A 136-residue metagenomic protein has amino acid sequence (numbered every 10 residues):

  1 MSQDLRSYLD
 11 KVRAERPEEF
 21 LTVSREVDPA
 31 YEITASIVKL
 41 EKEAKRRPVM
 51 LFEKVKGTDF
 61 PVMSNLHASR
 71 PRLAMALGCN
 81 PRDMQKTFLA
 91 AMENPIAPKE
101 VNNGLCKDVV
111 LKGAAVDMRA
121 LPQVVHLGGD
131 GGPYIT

Functional and structural regions predicted by a protein language model:
M1-T136: Extended, highly charged
